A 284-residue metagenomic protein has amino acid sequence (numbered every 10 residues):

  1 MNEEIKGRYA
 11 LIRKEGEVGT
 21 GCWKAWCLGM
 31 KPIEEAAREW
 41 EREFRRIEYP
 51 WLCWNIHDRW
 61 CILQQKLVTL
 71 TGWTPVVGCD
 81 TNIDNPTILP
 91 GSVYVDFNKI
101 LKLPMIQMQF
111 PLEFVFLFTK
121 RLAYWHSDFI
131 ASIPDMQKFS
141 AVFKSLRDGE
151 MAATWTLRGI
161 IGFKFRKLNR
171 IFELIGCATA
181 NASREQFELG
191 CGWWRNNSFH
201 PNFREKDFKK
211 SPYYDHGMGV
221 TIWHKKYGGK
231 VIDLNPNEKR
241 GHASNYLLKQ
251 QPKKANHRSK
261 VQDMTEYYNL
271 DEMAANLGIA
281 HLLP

Functional and structural regions predicted by a protein language model:
N2-E35, F44, F199-P284: C-terminal catalytic/acceptor-binding lobe
G29-W40, N55-G72: Short, well-formed alpha-helical segments that are part of the catalytic scaffolds of diverse glycosyltransferases
F44, E48-H57: A conserved hydrophobic helix/loop-capping motif in glycosyltransferases and polysaccharide synthases
W51-W54, W73-T81: Short, hydrophobic beta-strand segments that form beta-sheet elements in well-ordered domains
R59-I62, N82-I88, K138: Short, charged/polar "capping" segments at the starts of alpha-helices and the immediately preceding loops
C79-T119: Active-site-proximal specificity loops/subdomain of glycosyltransferases
K120-S132: Short beta-strand-to-loop acidic/aromatic patch adjacent to the donor-nucleotide binding site
S132-D215: Conserved catalytic core of nucleotide-sugar-dependent glycosyltransferases
